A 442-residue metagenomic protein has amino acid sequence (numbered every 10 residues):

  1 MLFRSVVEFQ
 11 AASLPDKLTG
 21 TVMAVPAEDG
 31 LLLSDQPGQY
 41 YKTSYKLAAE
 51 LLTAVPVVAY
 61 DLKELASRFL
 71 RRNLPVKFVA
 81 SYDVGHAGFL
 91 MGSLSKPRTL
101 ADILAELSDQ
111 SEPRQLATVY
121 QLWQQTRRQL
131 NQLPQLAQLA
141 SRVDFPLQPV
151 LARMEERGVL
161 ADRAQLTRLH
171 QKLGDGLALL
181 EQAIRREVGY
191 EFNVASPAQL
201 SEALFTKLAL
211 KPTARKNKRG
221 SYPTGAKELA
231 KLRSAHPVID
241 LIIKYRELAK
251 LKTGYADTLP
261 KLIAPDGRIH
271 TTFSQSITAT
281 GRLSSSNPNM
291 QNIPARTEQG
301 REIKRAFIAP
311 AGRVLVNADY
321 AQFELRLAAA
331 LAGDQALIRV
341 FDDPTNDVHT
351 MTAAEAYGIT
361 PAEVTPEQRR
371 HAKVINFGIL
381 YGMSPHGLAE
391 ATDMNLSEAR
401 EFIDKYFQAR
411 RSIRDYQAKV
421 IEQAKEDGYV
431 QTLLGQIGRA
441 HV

Functional and structural regions predicted by a protein language model:
M1-E106, G174, A329: Conserved RNase H-like, two-metal-ion catalytic cores of nucleic-acid enzymes
M1-S44, P56-V57, Q115-A295, I308 (+7 more regions): Conserved "right-hand" nucleotidyltransferase catalytic core of DNA-directed polymerases
L2, A440-V442: Conserved small/polar residues in nucleotide/adenosyl-binding loops
L65-P134, D144-R157, P197-A198, K216-K218 (+3 more regions): Helical catalytic core of nucleic-acid polymerases
